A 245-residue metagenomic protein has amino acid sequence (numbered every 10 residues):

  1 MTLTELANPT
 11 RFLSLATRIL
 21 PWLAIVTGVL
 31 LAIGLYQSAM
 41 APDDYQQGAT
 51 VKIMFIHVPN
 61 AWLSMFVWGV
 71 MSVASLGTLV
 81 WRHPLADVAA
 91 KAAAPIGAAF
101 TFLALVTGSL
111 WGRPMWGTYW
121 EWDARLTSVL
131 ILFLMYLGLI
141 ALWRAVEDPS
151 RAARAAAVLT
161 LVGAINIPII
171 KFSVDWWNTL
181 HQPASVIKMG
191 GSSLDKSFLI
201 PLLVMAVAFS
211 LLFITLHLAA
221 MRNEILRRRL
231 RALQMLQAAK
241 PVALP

Functional and structural regions predicted by a protein language model:
M1-P245: Polytopic transmembrane helical bundles with strong interfacial aromatic enrichment
